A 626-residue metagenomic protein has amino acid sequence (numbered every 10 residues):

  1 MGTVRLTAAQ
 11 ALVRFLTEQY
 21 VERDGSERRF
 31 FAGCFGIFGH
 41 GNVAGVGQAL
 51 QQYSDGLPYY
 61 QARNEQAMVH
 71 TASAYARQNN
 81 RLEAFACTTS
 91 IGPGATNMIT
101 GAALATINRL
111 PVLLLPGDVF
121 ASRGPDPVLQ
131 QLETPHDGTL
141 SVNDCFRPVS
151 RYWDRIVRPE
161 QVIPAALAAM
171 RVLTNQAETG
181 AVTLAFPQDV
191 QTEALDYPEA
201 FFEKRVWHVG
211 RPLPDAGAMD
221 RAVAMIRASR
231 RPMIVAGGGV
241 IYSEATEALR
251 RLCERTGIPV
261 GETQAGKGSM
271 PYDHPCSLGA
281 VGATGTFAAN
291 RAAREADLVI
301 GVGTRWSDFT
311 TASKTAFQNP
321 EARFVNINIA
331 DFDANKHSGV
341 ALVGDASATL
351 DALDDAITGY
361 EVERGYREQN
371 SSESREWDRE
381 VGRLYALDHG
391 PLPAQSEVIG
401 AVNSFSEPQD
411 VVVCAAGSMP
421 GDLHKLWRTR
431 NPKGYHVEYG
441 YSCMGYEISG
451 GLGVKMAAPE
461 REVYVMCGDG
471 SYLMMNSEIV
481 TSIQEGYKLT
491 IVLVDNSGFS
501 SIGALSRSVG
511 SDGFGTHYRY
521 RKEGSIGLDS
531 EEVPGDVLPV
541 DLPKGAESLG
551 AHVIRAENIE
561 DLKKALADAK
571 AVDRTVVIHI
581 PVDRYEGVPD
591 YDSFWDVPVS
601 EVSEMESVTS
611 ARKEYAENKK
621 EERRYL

Functional and structural regions predicted by a protein language model:
G2-Y366, A401, F405-P408, K488-I491 (+3 more regions): N-terminal alpha/beta PP-like core and its mobile active-site loop of ThDP/TPP-dependent enzymes
Q10, R28, S243, R250 (+11 more regions): Conserved structured core elements
C34-V46, L50, S374-S449, V454-K455: Active-site diphosphate/adenylate-binding microenvironment
R123-H136, A334-N335, V343, L350-D351 (+2 more regions): Thiamine diphosphate
P148-W153, R205, E376-G390, G527-L528: Short glycine/proline- and acidic residue-enriched helix-loop micro-motifs that form flexible lids or anion-recognition
A166, E373, K563-L566: Short, well-structured alpha-helical segments that form the helix of a local strand-helix-strand
T183-T192, Q369-D378, D583: A short, charged, Gly/Pro-tolerant segment at domain boundaries
A185, V413-A415, H579-I580: Short beta-strand segments
